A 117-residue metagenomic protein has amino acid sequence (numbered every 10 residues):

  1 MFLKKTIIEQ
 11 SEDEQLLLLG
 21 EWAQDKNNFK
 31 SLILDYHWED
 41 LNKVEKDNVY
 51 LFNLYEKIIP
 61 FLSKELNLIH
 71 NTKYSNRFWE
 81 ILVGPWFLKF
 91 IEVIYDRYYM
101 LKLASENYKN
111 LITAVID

Functional and structural regions predicted by a protein language model:
M1-D117: Conserved N-terminal ligand/cofactor-binding loop architecture of enzyme catalytic domains
